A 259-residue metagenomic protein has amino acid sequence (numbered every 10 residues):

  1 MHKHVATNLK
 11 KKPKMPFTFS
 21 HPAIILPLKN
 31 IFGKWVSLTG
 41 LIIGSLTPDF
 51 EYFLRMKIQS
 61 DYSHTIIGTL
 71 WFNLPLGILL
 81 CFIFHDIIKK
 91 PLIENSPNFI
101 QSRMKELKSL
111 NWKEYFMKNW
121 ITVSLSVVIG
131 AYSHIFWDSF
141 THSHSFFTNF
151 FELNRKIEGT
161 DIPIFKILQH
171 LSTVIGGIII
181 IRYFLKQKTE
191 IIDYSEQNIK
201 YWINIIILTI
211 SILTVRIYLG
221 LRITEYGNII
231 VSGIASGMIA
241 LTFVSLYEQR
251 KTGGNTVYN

Functional and structural regions predicted by a protein language model:
H2-N259: N-terminal membrane-targeting hydrophobic helices
